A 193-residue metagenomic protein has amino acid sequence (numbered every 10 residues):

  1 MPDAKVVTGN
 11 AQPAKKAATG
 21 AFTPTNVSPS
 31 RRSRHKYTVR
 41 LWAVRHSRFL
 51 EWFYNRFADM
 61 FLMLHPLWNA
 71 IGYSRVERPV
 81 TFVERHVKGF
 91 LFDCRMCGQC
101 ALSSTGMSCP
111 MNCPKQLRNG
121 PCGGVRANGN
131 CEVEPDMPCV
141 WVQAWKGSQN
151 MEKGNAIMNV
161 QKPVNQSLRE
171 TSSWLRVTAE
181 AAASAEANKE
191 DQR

Functional and structural regions predicted by a protein language model:
M1-R75: Long, charged N-terminal interaction/targeting segments
P2-D3, G20-P24, S28, R32 (+2 more regions): Metallocofactor- and cofactor-centric catalytic cores in central/energy metabolism, strongly enriched
